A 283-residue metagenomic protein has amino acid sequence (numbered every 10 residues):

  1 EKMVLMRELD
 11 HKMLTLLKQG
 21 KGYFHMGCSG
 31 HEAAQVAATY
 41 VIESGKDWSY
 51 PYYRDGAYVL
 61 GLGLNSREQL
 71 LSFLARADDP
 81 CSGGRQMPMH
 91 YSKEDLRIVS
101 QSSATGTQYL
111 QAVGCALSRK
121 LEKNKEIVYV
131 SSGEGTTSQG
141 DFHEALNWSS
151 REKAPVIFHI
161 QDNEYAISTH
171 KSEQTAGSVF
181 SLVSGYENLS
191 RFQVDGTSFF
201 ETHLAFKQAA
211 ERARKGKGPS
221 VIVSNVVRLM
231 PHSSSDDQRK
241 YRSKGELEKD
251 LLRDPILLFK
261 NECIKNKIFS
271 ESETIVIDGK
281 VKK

Functional and structural regions predicted by a protein language model:
H11, T15-A154, H159, H170-N188: Cofactor-binding active-site loop characterized by glycine-rich and histidine/acidic residues
T15-K18, K46-P51, Q161-D162, L182-S190 (+3 more regions): Short acidic (Asp/Glu) and glycine-rich catalytic loops that position anionic groups and cofactors
A57-V59, T137-S138, Y165-S168, F200-E201 (+1 more regions): Flexible loop/turn segments at secondary-structure boundaries
K120-N124, A176-Q208, L251-K280: Conserved thiamine diphosphate
H159-I160, F192-D195, T202, V221-N225: Short, conserved beta-strand edge motifs with alternating hydrophobic and charged residues
N163-T169, L189-D195, R239-E248, S272-T274: Short beta-alpha connecting loops at secondary-structure transitions that line or flank enzyme active sites
R212-K283: Glycine/aspartate-rich loop-and-adjacent alpha/beta segment that forms the canonical ThDP
